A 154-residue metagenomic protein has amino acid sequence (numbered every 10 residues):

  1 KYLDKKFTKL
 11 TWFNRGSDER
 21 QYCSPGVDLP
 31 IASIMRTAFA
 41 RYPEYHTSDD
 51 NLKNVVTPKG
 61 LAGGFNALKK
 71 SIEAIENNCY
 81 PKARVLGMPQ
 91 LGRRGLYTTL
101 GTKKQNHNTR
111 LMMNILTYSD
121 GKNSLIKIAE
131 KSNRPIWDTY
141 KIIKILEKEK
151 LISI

Functional and structural regions predicted by a protein language model:
K1-I154: Secretory-pathway/membrane protein signature
